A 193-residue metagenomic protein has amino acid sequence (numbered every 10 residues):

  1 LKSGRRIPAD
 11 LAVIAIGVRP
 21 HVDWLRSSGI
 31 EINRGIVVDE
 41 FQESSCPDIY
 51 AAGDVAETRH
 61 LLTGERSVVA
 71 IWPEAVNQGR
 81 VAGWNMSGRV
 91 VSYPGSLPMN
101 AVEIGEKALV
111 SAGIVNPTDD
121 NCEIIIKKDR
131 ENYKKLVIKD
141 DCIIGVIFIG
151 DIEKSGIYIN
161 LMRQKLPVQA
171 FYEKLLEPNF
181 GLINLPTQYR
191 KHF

Functional and structural regions predicted by a protein language model:
L1-R5, I149: Secondary-structure transition/turn motif
K2-S3, E40, I138-C142: Short acidic-glycine loop/turn motifs at beta-strand connectors
R5-W84, A170-L176: FAD-site-proximal beta/loop scaffold in flavoenzymes
R26, D120-N121, Y158: Extended hydrophobic-aromatic, low-complexity segments
V55-K154: Mid-to-C-terminal Rossmann-like scaffold of FAD/NAD(P)H-dependent oxidoreductases
Q78, N85, G181-F193: An exposure/low-complexity boundary signal
D129-Y189: C-terminal auxiliary extensions adjacent to catalytic cores
